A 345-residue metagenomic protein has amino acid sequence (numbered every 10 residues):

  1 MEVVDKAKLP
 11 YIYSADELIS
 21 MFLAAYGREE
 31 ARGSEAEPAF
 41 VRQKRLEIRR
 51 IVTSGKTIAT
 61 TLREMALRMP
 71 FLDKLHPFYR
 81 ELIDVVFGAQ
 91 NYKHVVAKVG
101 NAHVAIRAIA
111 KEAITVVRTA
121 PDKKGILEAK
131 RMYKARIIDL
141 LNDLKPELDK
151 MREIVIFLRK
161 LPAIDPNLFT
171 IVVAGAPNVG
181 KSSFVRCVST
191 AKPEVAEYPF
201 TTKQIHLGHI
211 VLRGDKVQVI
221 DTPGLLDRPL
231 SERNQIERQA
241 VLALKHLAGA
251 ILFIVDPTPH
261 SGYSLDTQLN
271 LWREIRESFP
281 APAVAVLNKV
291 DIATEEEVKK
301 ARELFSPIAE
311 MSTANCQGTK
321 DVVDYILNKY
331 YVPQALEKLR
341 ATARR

Functional and structural regions predicted by a protein language model:
M1-A102: N-terminal accessory targeting/assembly segments
V96-R152: Charged, amphipathic alpha-helical linker segments immediately N-terminal to NTP-binding catalytic cores
E153-I164: Pre-Walker A adenine-sensing motif
I164-P166, V188-Q218, P223-L242, L265 (+1 more regions): Switch I (effector-binding) loop of TRAFAC-class P-loop GTPase G-domains
A176-P177, C187: P-loop (Walker A) phosphate-binding loop of NTP-binding proteins
K181: Conserved lysine of the Walker
E232-P259, N270-F279: Inter-motif core of Ras-like GTPase G domains
A281-V284, D291-R345: Canonical P-loop GTPase G-domain recognition
